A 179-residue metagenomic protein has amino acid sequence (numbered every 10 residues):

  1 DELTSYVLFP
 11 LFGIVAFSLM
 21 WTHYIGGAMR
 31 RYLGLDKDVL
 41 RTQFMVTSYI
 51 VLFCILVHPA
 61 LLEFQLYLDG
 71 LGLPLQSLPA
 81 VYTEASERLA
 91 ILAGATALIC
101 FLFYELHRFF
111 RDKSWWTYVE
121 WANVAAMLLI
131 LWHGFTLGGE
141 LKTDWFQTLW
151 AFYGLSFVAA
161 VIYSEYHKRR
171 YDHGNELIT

Functional and structural regions predicted by a protein language model:
D1-T179: Membrane-embedded alpha-helical bundles that constitute the cytochrome b-like, heme-associated redox core of multi-pass
